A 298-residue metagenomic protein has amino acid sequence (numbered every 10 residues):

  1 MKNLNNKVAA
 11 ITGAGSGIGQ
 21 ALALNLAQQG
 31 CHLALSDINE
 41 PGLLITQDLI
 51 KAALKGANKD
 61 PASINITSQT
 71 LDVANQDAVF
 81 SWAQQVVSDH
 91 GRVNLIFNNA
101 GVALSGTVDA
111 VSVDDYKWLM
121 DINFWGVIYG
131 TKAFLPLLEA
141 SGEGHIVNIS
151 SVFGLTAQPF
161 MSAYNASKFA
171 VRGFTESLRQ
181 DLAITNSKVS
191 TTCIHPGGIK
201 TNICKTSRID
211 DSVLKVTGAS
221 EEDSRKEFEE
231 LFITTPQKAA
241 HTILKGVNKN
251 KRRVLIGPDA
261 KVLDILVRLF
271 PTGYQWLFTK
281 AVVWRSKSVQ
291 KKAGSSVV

Functional and structural regions predicted by a protein language model:
V8, G15-G17: Conserved glycine-rich cofactor-binding loop
Q29-I45: Conserved glycine-rich Rossmann-like NAD(P)H-binding loop of the short-chain dehydrogenase/reductase
E40-P41, T70-S81, V113: The beta1-alpha1 cofactor-binding region of Rossmann-like NAD(H)/NADP(H)-dependent oxidoreductases
T107-V108, S112-K117: Substrate-binding pocket helix/loop in short-chain dehydrogenase/reductase
T131, S167: Active-site helix of classical SDR
S151: Residue(s) in the substrate-gating loop at a strand-loop-helix junction that position the organic substrate next
I184-P258: SDR active-site lid
